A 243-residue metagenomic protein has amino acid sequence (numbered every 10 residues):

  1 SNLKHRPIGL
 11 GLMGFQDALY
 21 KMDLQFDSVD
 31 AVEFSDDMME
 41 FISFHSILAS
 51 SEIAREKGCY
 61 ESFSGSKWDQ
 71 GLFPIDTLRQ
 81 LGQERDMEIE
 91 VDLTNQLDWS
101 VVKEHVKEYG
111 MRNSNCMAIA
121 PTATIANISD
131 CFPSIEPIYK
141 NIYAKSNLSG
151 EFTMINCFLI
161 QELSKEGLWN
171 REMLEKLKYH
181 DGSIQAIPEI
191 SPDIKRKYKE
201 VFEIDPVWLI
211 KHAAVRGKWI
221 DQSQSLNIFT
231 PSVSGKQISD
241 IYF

Functional and structural regions predicted by a protein language model:
S1-L3, P7, Q25-T122, P192-K195 (+2 more regions): Internal maturation/activation junctions in enzymes
N2-D23, I184-E189, K211: Core structural elements
M13, A18, D27, N127 (+1 more regions): Short, electropositive, low-hydrophobicity segments enriched in small/polar residues
G14-A18, F34, A49, F158-E162: A general alpha-helix detector
D17, K21-Q25, E52, E56 (+3 more regions): Conserved helix-loop functional segments at active or binding sites
C59, D92-Q96, H105-F243: Catalytic alpha/beta core of large soluble enzyme barrels
